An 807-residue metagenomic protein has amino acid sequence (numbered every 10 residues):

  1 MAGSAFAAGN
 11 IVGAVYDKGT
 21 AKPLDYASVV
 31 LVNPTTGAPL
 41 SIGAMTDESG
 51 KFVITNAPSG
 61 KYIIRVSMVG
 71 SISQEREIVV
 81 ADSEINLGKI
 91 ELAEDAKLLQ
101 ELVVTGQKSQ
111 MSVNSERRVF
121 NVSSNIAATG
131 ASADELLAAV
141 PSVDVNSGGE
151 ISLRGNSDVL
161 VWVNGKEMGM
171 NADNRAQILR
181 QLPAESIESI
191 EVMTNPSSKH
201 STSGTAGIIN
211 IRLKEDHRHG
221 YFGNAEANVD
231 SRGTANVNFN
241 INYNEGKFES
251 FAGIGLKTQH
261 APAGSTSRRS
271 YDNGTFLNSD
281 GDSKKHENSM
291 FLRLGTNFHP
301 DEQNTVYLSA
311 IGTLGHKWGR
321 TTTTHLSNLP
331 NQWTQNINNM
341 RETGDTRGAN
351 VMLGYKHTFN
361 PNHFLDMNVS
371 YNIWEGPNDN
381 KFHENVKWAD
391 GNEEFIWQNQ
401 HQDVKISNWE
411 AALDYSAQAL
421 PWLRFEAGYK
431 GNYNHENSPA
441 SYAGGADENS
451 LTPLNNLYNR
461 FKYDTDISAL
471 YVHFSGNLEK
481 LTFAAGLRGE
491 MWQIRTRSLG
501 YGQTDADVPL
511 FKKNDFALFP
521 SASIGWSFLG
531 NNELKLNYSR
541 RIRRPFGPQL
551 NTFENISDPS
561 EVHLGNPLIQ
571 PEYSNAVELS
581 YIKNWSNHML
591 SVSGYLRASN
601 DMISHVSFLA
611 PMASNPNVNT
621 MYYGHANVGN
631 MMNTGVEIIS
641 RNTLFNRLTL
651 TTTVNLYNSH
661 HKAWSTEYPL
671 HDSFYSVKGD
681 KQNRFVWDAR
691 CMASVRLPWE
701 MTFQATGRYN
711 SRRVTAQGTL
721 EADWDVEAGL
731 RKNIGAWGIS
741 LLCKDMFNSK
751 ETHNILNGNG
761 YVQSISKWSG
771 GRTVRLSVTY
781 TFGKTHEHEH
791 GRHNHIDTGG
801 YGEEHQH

Functional and structural regions predicted by a protein language model:
Y16, S28-V32, S67-S71, I85-A127 (+3 more regions): Short, acidic, small-residue-rich periplasmic hinge/interaction motif at the N-terminus of Gram-negative outer-membrane
T35-K51: Short, acidic Ser/Thr/Gly-rich low-complexity loop/linker segments typical of extracellular and cell-surface proteins
N86-E91, A133-D134, R175-I178, V192 (+2 more regions): N-terminal periplasmic accessory domains that precede and gate Gram-negative outer-membrane beta-barrel machines
K166-T194: Short acidic/polar hinge/loop motifs at secondary-structure boundaries that mediate gating or recognition
G233-H260, T275-T321, T343, R347-G354 (+1 more regions): Transmembrane beta-barrel wall of Gram-negative outer-membrane proteins
D280, N399, N408-A412, L454-Y458 (+7 more regions): Outer membrane beta-barrel strand-and-loop segments of large Gram-negative receptors, especially TonB-dependent
F291-G315, M340-L499, G530, N587 (+2 more regions): Face-selective signature of the C-terminal outer-membrane beta-barrel domain
E375, Q493-R495, G530-A576, L596-Y623 (+1 more regions): Surface-exposed extracellular loop regions of Gram-negative outer-membrane beta-barrel proteins, predominantly
